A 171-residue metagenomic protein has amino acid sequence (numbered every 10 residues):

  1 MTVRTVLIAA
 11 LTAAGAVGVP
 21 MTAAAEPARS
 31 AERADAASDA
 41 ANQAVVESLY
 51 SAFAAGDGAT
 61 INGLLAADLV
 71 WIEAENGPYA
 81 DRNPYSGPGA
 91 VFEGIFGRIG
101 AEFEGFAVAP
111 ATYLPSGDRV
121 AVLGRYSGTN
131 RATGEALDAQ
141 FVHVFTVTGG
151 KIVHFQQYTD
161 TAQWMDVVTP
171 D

Functional and structural regions predicted by a protein language model:
R4-T5, G18-G63, T169-D171: Short, low-complexity N-terminal intrinsically disordered segments enriched in polar/charged residues
A9-G18: Bacterial N-terminal signal peptides
V46-L49, I61-N62, L69, V91 (+3 more regions): Hydrophobic pocket/interface hotspot
A67-T112: A solvent-exposed, acidic/Ser-Thr-rich amphipathic alpha-helical stretch
A107-V108, A136-V142: Short, surface-exposed coil-to-beta transition loops
D118-Y126: A short hydrophobic beta-strand element
G128-D138: Short, cysteine-centered beta-strand-loop-beta hairpins and adjacent loop/turn segments enriched in charged/polar
Q140-D166: Short beta-strand edge/turn micro-motifs at domain boundaries
